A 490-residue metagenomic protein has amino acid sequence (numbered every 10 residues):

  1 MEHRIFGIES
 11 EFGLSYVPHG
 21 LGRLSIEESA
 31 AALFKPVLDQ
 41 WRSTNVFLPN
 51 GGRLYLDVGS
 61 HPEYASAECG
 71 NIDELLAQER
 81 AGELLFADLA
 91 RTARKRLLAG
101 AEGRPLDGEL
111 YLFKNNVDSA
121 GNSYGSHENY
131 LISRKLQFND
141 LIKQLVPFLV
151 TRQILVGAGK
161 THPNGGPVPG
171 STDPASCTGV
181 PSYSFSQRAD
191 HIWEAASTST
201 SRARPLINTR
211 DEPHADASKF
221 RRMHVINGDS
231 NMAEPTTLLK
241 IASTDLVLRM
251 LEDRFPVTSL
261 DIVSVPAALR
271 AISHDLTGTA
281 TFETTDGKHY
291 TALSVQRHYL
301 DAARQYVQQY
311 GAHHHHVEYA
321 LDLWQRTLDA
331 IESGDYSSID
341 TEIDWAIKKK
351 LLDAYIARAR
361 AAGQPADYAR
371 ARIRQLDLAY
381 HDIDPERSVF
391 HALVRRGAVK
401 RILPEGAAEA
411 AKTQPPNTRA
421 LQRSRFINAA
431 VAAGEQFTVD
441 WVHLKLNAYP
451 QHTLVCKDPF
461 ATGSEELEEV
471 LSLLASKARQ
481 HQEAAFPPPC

Functional and structural regions predicted by a protein language model:
M1-F113, N122, K143-G157, A195-N208 (+1 more regions): Terminal catalytic/cofactor-binding subdomain
P105-A195: Internal, well-ordered domain-core segments that constitute the primary functional module of diverse proteins
